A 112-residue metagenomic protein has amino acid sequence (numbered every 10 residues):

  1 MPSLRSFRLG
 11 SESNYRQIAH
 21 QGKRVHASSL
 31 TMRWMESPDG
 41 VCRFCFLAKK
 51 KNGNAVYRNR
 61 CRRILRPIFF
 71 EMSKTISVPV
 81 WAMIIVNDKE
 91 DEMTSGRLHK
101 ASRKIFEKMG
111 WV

Functional and structural regions predicted by a protein language model:
M1-V112: Positively charged, solvent-exposed patches that mediate nucleic-acid binding
